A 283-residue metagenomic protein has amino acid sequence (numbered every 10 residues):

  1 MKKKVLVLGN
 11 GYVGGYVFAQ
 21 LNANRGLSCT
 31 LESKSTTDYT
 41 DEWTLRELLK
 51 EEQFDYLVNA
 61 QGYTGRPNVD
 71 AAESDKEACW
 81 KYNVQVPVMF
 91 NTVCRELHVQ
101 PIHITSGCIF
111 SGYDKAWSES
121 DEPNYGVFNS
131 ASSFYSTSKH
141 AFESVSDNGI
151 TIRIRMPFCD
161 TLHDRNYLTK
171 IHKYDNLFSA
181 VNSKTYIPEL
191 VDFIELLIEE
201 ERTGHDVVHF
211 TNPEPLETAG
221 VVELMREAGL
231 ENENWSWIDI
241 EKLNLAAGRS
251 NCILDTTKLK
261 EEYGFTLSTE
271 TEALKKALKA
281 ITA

Functional and structural regions predicted by a protein language model:
K3-A23: N-terminal Rossmann NAD(P)H-binding glycine-rich loop of SDR-like oxidoreductase domains
E32-W43: Rossmann-fold cofactor-recognition segment
E42-V84: NAD(P)H-binding glycine-rich loop region in Rossmannoid oxidoreductase-like domains and their noncatalytic homologs
S74-K81, Q85-V86, I109-I152, M156-C159: Catalytic helix-loop patch of NAD(P)-dependent Rossmann-fold dehydrogenases
E143-D192, L196: NAD(P)-dependent short-chain dehydrogenase/reductase
D160, V181-V191, F210-A228, K276: Substrate-binding strand-loop-helix patch in Rossmann-like NAD(P)-dependent oxidoreductase/epimerase domains
L196, E200-N251: Mid/C-terminal beta-alpha module of Rossmann-like enzyme folds, strongest in SDR-family dehydrogenases/epimerases
S268-A283: Amphipathic terminal alpha-helices
